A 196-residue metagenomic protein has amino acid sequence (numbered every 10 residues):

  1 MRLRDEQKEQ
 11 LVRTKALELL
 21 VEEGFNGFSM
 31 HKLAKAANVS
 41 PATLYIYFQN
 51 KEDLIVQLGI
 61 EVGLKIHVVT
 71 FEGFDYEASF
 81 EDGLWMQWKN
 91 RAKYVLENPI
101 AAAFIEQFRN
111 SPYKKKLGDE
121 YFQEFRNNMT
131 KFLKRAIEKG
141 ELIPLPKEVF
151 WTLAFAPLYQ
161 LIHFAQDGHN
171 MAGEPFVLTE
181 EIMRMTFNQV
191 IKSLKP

Functional and structural regions predicted by a protein language model:
M1-Q7: N-terminal intrinsically disordered/low-complexity leader segments
Q7-L17, L33, L58-V62, I66 (+1 more regions): Generic hydrophobic, amphipathic alpha-helix propensity
L11, L19-D53, Q57: Helix-turn-helix
E22-N26, N98, K139: Short coil/turn segments at alpha/beta junctions that flank glycine-rich nucleotide-binding fingerprints
L64-D75, M86, Y113-K139, E148-T152 (+2 more regions): Amphipathic alpha-helical packing segments from all-alpha helical-bundle domains
D82-E106, W151, F155, P196: Helical hydrophobic small-molecule/effector-binding pocket
K93, K131-E138, D167, M171-P196: C-terminal peripheral helix-coil segments that are non-catalytic and often amphipathic
K93-N128, F176: Short secondary-structure transition hinges
